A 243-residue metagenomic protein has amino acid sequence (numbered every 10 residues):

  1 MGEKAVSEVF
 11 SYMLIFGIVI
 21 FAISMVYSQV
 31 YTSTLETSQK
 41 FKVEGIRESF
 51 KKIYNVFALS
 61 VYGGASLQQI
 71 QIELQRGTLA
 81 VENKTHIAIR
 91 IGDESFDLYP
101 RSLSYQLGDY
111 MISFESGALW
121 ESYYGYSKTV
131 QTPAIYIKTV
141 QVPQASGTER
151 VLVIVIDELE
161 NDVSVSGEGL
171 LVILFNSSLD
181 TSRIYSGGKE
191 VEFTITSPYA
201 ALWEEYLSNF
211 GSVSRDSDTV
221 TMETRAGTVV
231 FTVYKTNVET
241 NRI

Functional and structural regions predicted by a protein language model:
M1-F21, Y31: Glycine-centered recognition micro-motifs in short, flexible terminal segments and loops
G17-F50: Aliphatic-rich helix starts adjacent to a transmembrane/signal segment
N55-Q69: Alpha-helix exit/C-cap motif
G64-S66, N83, Y185-G187: Solvent-exposed loop and beta-edge segments used for protein-protein assembly and interaction
L67-R90, T221: Short, structured protein-protein interaction patches enriched in aromatics and acidic/basic residues, typified by
E94-I243: Intrinsically disordered, low-complexity regions enriched in Pro/Ser/Thr/Gly and acidic residues
